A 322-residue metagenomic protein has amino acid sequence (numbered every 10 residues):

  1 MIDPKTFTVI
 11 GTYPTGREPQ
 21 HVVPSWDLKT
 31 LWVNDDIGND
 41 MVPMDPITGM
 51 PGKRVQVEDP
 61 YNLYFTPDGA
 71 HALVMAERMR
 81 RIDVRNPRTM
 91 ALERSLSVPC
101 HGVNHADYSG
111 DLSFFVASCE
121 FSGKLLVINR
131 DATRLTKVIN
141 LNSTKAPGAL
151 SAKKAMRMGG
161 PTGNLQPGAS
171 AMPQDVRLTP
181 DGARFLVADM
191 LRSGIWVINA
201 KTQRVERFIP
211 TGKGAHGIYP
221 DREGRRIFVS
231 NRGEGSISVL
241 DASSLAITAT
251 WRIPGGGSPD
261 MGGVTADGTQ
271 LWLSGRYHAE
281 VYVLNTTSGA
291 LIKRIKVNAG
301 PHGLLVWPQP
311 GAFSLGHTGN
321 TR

Functional and structural regions predicted by a protein language model:
M1-R322: Predominantly soluble domains enriched in secretory-pathway, periplasmic, or organellar proteins
